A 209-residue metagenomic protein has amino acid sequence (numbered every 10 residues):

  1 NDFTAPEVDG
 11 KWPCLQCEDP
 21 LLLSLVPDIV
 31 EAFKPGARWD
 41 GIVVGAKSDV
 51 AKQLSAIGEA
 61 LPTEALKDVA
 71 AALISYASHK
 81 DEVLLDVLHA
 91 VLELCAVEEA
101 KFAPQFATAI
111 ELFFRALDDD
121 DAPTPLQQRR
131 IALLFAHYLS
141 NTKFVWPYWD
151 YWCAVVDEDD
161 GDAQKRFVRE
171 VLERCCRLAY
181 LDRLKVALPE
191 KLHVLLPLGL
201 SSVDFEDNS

Functional and structural regions predicted by a protein language model:
N1-D2, P6-G10, L15-E18, H89 (+3 more regions): Extended alpha-solenoid helical-repeat scaffolds
N1-Y76, G161, K165-S209: Long, low-complexity, highly charged intrinsically disordered regions
F33, A37, G58-L61, A77-D81 (+4 more regions): Helix-turn/linker elements and helix-coil junctions of extended alpha-helical scaffolds
V43-D118: Amphipathic alpha-helical interface segments within eukaryotic helical scaffold and small GTPase-regulatory domains
V87, V91, A103-Y180: Alpha-helical bundle/repeat cores within regulatory domains of eukaryotic proteins
